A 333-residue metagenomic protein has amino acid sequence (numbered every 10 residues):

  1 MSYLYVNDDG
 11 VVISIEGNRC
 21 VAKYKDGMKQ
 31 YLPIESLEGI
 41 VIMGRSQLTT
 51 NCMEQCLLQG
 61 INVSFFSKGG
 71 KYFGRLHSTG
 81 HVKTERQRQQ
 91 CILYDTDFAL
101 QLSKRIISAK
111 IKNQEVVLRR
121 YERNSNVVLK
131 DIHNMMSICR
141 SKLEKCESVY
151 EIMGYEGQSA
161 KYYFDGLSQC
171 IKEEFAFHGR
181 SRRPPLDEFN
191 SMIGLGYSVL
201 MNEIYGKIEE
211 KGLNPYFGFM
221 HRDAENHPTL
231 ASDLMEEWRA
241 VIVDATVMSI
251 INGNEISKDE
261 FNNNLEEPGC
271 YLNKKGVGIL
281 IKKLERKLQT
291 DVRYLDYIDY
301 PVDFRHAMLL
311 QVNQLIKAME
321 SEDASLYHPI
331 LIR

Functional and structural regions predicted by a protein language model:
M1-E16, K23-K25, Y31, F73 (+1 more regions): Active-site helix-to-loop segments that bind/position phosphate- or nucleotide-bearing substrates and donors across
I34-L48: Extracellular/luminal Protease-associated
S36, Q59-G60: An N-terminal structural lobe/cap that precedes and organizes the functional/catalytic core across diverse proteins
I40-M43, I61-S67: Short hydrophobic alpha-helical runs that function as membrane-insertion/retention elements
T49, G70-R75: Short gly/pro/ser/thr-enriched loop/turn and capping motifs at secondary-structure boundaries
C56: Globin-like tetrapyrrole-binding proteins
S78-H81: Short low-complexity, flexible loop/linker segments enriched in glycine and/or proline with clustered acidic
